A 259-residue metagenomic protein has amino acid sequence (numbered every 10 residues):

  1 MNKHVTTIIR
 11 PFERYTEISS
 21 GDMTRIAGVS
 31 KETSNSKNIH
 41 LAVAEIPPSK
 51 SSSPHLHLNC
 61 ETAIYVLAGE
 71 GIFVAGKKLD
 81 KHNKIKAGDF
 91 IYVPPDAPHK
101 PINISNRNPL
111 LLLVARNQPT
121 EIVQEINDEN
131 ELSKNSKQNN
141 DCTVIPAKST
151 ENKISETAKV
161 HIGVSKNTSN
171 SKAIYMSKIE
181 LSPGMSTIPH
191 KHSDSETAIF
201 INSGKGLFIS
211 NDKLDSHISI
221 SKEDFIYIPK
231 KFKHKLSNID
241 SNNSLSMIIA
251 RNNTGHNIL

Functional and structural regions predicted by a protein language model:
M1-N38, I122-A173, I258: A short, N-terminal "cap"/entry segment at the start of jelly-roll beta-barrel domains of the cupin/DSBH fold
T24-S30, A42-L58, S177-S193: Conserved short histidine dyad/triad with adjacent acidic residue
S34, N59, K78, N106-R107 (+4 more regions): Short strand-connecting beta-turns/loops that link adjacent beta-strands
L41-E45, A63, H82-K84, F90-Y92 (+7 more regions): Conserved hydrophobic/aromatic beta-strand scaffold that supports enzyme active sites
S51, C60-A87, H192-K222: A short beta-strand-loop-beta hairpin characteristic of the jelly-roll/cupin
L56, A75-K77, N103, V114 (+4 more regions): Residue-level recognition of conserved beta-strand positions in structured domain cores
H82, K86-D89, P95-I122, S221-D224 (+1 more regions): Ligand-binding loop in jelly-roll beta-barrel domains
V164-I239: Structured core of small recognition/catalytic domains
